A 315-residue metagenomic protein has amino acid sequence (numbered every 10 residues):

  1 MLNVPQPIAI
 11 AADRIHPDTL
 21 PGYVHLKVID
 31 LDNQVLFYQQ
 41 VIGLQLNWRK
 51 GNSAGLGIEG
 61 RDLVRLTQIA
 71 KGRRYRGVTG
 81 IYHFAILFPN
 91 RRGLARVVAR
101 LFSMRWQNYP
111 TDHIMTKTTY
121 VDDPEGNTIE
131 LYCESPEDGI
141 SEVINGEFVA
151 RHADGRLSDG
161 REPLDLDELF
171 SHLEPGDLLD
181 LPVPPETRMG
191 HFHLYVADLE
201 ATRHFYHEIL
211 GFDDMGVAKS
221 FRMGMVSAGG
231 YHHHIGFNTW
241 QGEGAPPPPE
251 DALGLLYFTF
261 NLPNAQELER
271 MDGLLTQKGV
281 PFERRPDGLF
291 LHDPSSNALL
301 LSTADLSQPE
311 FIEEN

Functional and structural regions predicted by a protein language model:
M1-D32, H83-F84, D138-E200, L255-F260 (+1 more regions): N-terminal beta-strand motif that seeds the catalytic metal site of vicinal oxygen chelate
M1-K71, V78-I86, A99, S103: An N-terminus-focused feature that recognizes amino-terminal "leader" regions
L2-N3, Q45-T79, T128-S135, D213-A252 (+2 more regions): Conserved short beta-strand elements that form part of the metal-binding/catalytic scaffold of enzyme active sites
L2-P5, A9, D18-G22, L26-D32 (+5 more regions): Vicinal oxygen chelate
I42, E130, L210-G211, G279: Glycine-centered, phosphate/nucleic-acid-interacting loop/turn motifs that mediate DNA/RNA or nucleotide
Q107-P110, G176-P182, F212-D214, G279-P281: Short helix-to-loop capping/linker segments positioned immediately adjacent to catalytic or ligand/cofactor-binding
R188-Y195, E200-L274, K278: Structured core of small recognition/catalytic domains
